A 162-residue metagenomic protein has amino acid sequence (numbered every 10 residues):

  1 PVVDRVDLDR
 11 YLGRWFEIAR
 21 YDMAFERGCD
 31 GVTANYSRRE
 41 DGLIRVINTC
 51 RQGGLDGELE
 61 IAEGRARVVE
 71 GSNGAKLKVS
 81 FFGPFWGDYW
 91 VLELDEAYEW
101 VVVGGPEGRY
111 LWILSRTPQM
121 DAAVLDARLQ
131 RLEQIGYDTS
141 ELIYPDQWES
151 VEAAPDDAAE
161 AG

Functional and structural regions predicted by a protein language model:
P1-G162: A beta-rich soluble binding module of mature secreted/lumenal proteins
